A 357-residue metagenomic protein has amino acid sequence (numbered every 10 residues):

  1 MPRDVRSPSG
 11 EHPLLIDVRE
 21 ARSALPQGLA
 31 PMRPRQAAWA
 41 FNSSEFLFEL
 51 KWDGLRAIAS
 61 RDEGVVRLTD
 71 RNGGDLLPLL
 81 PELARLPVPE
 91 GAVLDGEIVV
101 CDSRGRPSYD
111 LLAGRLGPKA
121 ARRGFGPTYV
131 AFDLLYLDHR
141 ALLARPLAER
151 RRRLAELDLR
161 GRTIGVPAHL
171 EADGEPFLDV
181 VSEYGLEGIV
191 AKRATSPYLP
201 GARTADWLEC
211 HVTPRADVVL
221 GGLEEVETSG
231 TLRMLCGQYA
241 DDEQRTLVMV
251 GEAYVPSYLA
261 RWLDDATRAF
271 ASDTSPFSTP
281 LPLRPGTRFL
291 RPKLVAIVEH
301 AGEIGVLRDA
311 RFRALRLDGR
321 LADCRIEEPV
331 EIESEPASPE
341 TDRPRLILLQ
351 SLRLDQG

Functional and structural regions predicted by a protein language model:
M1-G357: Catalytic cores of nucleic-acid ligases and guanylyltransferases
